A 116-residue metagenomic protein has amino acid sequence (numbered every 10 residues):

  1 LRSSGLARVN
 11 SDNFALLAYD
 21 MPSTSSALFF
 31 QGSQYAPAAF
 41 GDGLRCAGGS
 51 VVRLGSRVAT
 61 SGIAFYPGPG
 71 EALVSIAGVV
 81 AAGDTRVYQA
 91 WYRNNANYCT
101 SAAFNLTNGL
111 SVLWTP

Functional and structural regions predicted by a protein language model:
L1-P116: Residue-level hotspots within well-ordered secondary structure
